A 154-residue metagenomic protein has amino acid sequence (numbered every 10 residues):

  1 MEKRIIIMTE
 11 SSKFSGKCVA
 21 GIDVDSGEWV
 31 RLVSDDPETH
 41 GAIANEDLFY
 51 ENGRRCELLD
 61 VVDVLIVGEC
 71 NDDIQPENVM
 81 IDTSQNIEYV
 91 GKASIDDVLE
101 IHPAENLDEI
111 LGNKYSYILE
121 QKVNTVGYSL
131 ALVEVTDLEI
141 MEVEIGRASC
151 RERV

Functional and structural regions predicted by a protein language model:
M1-V64: N-terminal ordered "arm"
I5-M8, V19, R31-S34, V79-V90 (+2 more regions): Generic preference for hydrophobic/aromatic residues in regular secondary structure cores
L65-V67, D82, M141: A structural detector for beta-sheet-dominated domains
E69-I81: Short, Lys/Arg- and Gly-enriched loop/turn segments at beta-strand edges
M80-Q121: Short peripheral tails and domain-boundary helices/loops at the edges of structured domains
K114-I140: Intrinsically disordered, low-complexity linker/tail regions enriched in polar/charged residues
E144-V154: Residue-level detector of conserved catalytic or cofactor/ligand-binding positions in enzyme active sites
